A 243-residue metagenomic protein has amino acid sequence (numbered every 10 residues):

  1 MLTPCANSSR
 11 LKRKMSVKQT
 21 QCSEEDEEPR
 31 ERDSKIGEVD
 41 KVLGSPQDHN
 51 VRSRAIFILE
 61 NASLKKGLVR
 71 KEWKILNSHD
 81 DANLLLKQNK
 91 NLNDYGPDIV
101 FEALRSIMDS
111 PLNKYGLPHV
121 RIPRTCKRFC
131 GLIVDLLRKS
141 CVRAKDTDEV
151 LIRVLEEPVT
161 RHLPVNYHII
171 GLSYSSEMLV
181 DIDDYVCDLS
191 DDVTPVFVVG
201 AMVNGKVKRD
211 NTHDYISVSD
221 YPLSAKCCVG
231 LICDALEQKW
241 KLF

Functional and structural regions predicted by a protein language model:
L2-D184, E237-L242: RNA substrate-binding interface of SAM-dependent RNA methyltransferases
I75-D80, D188-D192, I216-S219, D234-E237: Short, low-complexity, polar/charged sequence segments that are solvent-exposed and flexible
E157-D214, D220: Conserved binding-pocket/active-site segment within a compact domain
V203-F243: Structured adenosyl-cofactor binding patch, chiefly the S-adenosyl-L-methionine
